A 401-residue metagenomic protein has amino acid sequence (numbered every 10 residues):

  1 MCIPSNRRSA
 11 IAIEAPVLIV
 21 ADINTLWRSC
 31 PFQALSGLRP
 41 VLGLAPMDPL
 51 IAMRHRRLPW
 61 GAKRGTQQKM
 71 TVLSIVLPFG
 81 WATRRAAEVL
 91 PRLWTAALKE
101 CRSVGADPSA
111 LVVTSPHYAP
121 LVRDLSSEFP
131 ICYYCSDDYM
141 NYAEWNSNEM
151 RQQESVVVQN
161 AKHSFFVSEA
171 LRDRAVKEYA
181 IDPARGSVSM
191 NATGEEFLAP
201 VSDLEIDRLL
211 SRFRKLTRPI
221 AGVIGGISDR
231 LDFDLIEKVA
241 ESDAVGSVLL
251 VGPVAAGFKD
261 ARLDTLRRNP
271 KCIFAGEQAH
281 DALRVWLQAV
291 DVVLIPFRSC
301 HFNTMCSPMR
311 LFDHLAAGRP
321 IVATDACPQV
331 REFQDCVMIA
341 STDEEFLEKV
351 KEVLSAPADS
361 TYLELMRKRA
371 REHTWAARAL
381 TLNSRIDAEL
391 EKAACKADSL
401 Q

Functional and structural regions predicted by a protein language model:
L98-R102, N146-V167: Membrane-proximal helix-turn-helix segments that form the acceptor-binding/catalytic region of lipid-linked
N141-S147, V176, T193-R212, T217 (+1 more regions): Acidic anion/phosphate-binding donor-loop and adjacent secondary structure in glycosyltransferase catalytic cores
A170, S189-A192: Carbohydrate-associated surface elements
L210-L231, I236-E237, V248-V251, R371: Conserved donor-binding/catalytic core segment of Leloir-type glycosyltransferases
G252, D260-V285: Nucleotide-activated donor-binding/catalytic signature segment of Leloir-type glycosyltransferases, i.e., the conserved
D281-W286, V293-L315, A323-E332: Nucleotide-sugar-dependent
C336-E344, K351-A358: Conserved acidic donor-binding segment of nucleotide-sugar-dependent glycosyltransferases
P357-E391: A charged, aromatic-enriched C-terminal amphipathic alpha-helix characteristic of glycosyltransferases across folds
